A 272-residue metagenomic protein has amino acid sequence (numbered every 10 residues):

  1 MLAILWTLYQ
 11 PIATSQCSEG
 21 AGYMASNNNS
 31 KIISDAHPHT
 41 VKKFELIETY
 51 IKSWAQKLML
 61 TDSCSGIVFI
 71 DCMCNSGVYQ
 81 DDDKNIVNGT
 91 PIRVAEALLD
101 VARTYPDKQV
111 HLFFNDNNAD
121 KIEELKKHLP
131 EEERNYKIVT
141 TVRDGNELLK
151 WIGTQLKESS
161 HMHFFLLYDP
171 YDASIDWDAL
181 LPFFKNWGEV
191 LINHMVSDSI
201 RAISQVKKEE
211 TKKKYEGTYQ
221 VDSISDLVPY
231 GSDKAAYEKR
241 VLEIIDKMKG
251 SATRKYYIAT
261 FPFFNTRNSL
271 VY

Functional and structural regions predicted by a protein language model:
L2-Y272: Class I S-adenosyl-L-methionine-dependent methyltransferase catalytic core
